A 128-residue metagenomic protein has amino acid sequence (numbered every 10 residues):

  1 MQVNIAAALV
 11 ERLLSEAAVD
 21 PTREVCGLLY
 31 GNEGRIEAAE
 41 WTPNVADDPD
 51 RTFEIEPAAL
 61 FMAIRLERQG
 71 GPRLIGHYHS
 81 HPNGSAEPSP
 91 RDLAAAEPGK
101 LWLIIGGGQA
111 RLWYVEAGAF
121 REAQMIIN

Functional and structural regions predicted by a protein language model:
M1-L74, P82-N128: Conserved beta-strand-loop surface patch within small alpha/beta domains used for substrate/adaptor or ligand engagement
